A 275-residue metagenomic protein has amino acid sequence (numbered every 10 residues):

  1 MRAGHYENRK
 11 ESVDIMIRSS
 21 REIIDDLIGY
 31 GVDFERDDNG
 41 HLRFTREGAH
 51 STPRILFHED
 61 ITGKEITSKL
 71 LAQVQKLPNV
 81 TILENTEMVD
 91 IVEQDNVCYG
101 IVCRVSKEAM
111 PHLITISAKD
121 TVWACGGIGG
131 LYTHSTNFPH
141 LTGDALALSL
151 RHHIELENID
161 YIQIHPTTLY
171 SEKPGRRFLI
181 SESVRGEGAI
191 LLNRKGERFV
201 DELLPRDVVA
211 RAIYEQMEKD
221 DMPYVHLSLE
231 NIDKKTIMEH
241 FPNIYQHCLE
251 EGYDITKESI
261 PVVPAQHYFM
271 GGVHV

Functional and structural regions predicted by a protein language model:
M1-M16: Glycine-rich active-site loop/strand segments that organize a redox cofactor
S20-I23, V32, A145, R151-H152: Hydrophobic or amphipathic alpha-helical targeting/insertion segments
I28-H112, K119, A124, T168-S171 (+1 more regions): Conserved redox-cofactor binding core of oxidoreductases
L83-E84, V89-R104, I244-V275: A glycine-rich dinucleotide-binding beta-alpha-beta segment and adjacent secondary-structure elements that constitute
T115-G126, S149, G196: Short hydrophobic core segments
T121, L141-L148, V275: Extended, hydrophobic alpha-helical segments in both membrane/secreted and soluble proteins
W123-N137: Flavin (primarily FAD) binding-site architecture
L148, I154-H267: An anion/pyrophosphate-binding glycine-rich loop and adjacent beta-alpha core in soluble alpha-beta enzymes
